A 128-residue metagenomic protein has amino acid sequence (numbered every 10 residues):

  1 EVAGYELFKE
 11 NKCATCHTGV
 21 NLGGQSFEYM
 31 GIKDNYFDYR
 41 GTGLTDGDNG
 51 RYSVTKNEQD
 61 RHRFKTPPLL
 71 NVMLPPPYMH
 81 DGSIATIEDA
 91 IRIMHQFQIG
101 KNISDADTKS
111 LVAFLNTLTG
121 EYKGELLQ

Functional and structural regions predicted by a protein language model:
E1-Q128: Periplasmic c-type cytochrome electron-transfer domains
